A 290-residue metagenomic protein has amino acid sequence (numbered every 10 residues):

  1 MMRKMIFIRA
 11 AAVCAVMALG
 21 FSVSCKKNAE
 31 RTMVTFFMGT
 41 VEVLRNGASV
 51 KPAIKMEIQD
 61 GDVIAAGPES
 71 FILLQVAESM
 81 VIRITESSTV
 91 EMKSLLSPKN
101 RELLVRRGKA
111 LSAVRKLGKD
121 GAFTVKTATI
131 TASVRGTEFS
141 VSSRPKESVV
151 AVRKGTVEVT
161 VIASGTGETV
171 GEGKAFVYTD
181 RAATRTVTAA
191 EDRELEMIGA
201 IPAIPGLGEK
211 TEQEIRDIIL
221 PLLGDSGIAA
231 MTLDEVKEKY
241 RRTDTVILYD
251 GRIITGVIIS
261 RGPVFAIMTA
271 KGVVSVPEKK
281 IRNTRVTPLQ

Functional and structural regions predicted by a protein language model:
M1, V23-S24: Short, low-complexity interaction segments enriched in Ser/Thr/Pro/Gly
M2-A12: Bacterial N-terminal signal peptides that target proteins for export
A11-G20: Bacterial N-terminal signal peptides
C25-V63, G67-E69, L74-R242: Flexible, surface-exposed loop/linker segments and immediately adjacent secondary-structure boundaries
G224-Q290: Conserved RNA-binding domains used in RNP assembly and mRNA/RNA metabolism
